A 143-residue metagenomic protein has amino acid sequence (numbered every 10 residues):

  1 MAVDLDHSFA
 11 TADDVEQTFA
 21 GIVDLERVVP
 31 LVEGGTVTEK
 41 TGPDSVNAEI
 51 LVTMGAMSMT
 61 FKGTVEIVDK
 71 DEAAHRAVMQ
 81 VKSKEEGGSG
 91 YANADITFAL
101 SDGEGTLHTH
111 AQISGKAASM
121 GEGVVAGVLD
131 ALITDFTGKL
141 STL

Functional and structural regions predicted by a protein language model:
M1-S45, E49: Hydrophobic ligand-binding cavity/cleft-lining segments
D4, T60-T64, G90-I96: Short, surface-exposed coil-to-beta transition loops
D14-A20, V124, V128, L132: Short amphipathic alpha-helical segments
L25-P30, G55-F61, E86-G90: Short, solvent-exposed secondary-structure boundary motifs
E39-S83: Glycine-rich portal/gate segments that line the openings of hydrophobic small-molecule binding cavities
D69, V78, K82-G127: Beta-strand/loop substructures that line and gate deep hydrophobic ligand-binding cavities in soluble
D135: A contiguous pocket-lining binding segment that forms or flanks enzyme active sites
G138-L143: Short, highly charged C-terminal tails/helix-capping segments
